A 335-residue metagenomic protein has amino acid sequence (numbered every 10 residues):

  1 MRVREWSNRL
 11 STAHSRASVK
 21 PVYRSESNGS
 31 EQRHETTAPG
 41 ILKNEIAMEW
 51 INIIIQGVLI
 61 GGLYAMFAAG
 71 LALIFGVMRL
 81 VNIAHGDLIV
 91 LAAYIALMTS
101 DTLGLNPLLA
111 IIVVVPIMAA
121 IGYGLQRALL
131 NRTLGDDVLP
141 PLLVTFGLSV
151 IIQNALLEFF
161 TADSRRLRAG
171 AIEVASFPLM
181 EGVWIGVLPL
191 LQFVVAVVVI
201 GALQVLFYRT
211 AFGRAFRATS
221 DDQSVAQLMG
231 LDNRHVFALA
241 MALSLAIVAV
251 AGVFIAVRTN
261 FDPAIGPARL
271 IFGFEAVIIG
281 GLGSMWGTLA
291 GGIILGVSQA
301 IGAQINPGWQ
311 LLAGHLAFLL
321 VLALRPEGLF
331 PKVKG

Functional and structural regions predicted by a protein language model:
S30, T37-M66, I95, L105-I111 (+5 more regions): Membrane-interfacial amphipathic/re-entrant helices at transmembrane-helix boundaries
K43-I46, F159, D221-L228, D232-H235 (+1 more regions): Cytosolic-side transmembrane-helix boundaries in multi-pass membrane proteins
E49-G57, L63, P189, L206-F207 (+3 more regions): Inter-helical junctions in multi-pass inner-membrane proteins, predominant in energy-converting antiporter-like
I55, V77-G124, A128: Membrane-embedded helix boundary and interhelical linker motif in transport proteins
L71, L105-L148, A155, A290-L295 (+2 more regions): Alpha-helical transmembrane segments within multi-pass membrane transporters and channels
G76-A84, A120-D163, L206-G213, A218 (+2 more regions): Short loop segments and helix-boundary regions at transmembrane helix junctions of multi-pass inner-membrane proteins
R132-T133, D137-R209, H235-L239, I301 (+3 more regions): Transmembrane helix-bundle core of multi-pass membrane transporters and related energy-transducing complexes
G182-F261, M285-G291: Helix-loop-helix "hairpin" substructures at the membrane interface of multi-pass membrane proteins
